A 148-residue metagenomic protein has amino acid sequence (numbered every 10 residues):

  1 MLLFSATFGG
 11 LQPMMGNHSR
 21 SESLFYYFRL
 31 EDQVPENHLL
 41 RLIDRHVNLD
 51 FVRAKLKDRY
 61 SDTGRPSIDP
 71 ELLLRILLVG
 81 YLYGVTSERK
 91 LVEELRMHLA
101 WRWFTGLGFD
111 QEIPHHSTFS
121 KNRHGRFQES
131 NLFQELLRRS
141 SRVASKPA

Functional and structural regions predicted by a protein language model:
M1-V47: Charged, often Cys/His-bearing segments associated with DNA-binding zinc-finger transcription factors
S21-L24, V52-L56, H116-F119: Short acidic (Asp/Glu) and glycine-rich catalytic loops that position anionic groups and cofactors
E36-L78, Y83: Basic, short loop/linker segments at the boundary and entry of helix-turn-helix/winged-helix-like folds
N37-R41, P70-L74, R89, S117 (+2 more regions): Non-catalytic, well-ordered alpha-helical scaffold segments
S61, R96-M97, S141: Short amphipathic alpha-helical surface patches that mediate protein-protein
T86-E93, N131: Short, solvent-exposed positions on alpha-helices
K90-W103: DNA-recognition alpha helix
G106-A148: Active-site- or DNA-interface-adjacent structural scaffold in DNA-acting proteins
